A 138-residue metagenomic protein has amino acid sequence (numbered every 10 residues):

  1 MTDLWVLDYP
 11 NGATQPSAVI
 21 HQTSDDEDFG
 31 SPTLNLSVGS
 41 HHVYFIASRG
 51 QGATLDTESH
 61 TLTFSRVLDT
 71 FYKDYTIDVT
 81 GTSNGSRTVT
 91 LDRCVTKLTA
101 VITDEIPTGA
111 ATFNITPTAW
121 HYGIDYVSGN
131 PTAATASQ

Functional and structural regions predicted by a protein language model:
T2-D56, G109-Q138: Tryptophan-paired
D8, G85-R87, D104-E105, P117: Functionally constrained cores in energy, signaling, and assembly domains
T23-D28, G50-T88: Structured interaction patches on ligand/partner-binding surfaces of diverse proteins
T33-N35, T76-D78, T88-T90, V101 (+1 more regions): Generic structural detector for well-ordered beta-strands
F64-S65, T108-A110: Short, low-complexity, polar/charged sequence segments that are solvent-exposed and flexible
L91-I106: A short, Gly/Thr-enriched small/hydrophobic beta-strand-prone motif that recurs across taxa
